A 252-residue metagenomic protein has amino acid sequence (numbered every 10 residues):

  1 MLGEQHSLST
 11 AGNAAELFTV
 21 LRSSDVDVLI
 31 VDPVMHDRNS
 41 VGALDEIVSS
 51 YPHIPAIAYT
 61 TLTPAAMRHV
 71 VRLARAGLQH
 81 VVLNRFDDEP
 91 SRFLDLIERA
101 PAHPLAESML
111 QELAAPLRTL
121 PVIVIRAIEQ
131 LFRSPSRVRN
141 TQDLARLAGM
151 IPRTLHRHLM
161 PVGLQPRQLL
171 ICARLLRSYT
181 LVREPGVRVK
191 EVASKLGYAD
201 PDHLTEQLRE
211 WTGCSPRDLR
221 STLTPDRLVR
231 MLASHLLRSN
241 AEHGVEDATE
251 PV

Functional and structural regions predicted by a protein language model:
T10-V28: Acidic, metal-coordinating helix/loop segments flanking the phosphotransfer/catalytic sites of two-component signaling
L17, D27-S50, T60-H69: Conserved phosphotransfer microenvironments
Y59-A65, H69-A100: Output/docking surface of receiver
A100-E129, R133-R137, P161-R167, I171: Short, Lys/Arg-enriched, Trp-marked, Pro/Gly-tolerant hinge/linker segments that flank
R126-N140, Y179-R188, L208, T212 (+1 more regions): Basic, amphipathic alpha-helical hairpins
T141-Q168, K195-S215: Basic/polar phosphate-binding segments, predominantly the helix-turn-helix DNA-binding elements of transcriptional
L144, S178, V189-S194: Hydrophobic positions on the alpha-helical face of helix-turn-helix-like DNA-binding modules
E206-V252: …primarily DNA-binding HTH/wHTH and HhH modules…
